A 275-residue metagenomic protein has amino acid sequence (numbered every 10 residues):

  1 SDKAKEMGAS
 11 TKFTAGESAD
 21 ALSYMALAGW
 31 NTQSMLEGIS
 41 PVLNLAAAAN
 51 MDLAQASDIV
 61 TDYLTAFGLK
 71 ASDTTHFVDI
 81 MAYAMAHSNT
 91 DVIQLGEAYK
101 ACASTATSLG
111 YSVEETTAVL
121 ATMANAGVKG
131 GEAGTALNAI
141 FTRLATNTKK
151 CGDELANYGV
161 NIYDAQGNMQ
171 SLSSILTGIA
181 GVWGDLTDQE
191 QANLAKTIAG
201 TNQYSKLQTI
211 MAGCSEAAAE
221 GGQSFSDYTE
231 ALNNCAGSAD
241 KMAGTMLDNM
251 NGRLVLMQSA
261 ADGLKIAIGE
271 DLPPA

Functional and structural regions predicted by a protein language model:
S1-H76, Y83-L95, A106-E114, A126-G134 (+5 more regions): A short, structural motif
T75-M85, E216, E230, G237 (+1 more regions): Surface-exposed amphipathic alpha-helical segments in non-transmembrane regions that serve as interaction surfaces
G96, G127-T135, M169, L176 (+3 more regions): Hydrophobic, low-dielectric interface segments
K100-A103, A136-R143, G159-N161, K196: A glycine-rich phosphate-binding loop feature that marks nucleotide/adenosyl-phosphate handling sites
E114-A121: EAAAR-patterned alpha-helical heptad-repeat segments
G152-V160: Acidic, Ser/Thr-rich peripheral helices and adjacent loops at domain boundaries
E190-Y204, G221, L272: Glycine-centered helix-coil hinge/cap
